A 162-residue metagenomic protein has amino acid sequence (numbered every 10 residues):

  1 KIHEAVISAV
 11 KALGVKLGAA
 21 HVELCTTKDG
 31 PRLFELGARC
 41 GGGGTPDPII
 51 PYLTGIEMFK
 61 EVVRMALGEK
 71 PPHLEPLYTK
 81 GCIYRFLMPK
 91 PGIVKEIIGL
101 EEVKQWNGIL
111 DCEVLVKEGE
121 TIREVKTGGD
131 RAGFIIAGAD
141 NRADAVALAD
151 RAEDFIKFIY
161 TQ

Functional and structural regions predicted by a protein language model:
I2-V22, K28, G37-E96: Active-site "cap" helix and flanking loop/linker of ATP-utilizing ligase/carboxylase catalytic domains
T26-R32, K126-R131: A short, glycine/Asx- and small/polar-enriched loop/turn that sits immediately N-terminal to a beta-strand
P31, T45-P46, Y52-T54, W106 (+2 more regions): Alpha-helix boundary/interfacial micro-motifs
R32, M58, N141-D144: Short phosphate-engaging motifs
L36-R39, L115-K117: Generic beta-structure capping elements
V63-Q162: Peripheral (often C-terminal) accessory segments that flank ATP-dependent C-N-forming ligase machineries
